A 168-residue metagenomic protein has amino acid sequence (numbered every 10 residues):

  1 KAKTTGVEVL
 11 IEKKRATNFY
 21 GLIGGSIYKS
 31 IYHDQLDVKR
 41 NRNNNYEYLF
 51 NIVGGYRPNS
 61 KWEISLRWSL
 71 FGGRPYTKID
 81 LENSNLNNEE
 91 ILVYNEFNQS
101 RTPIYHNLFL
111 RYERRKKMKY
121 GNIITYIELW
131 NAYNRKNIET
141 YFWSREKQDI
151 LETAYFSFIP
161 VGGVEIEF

Functional and structural regions predicted by a protein language model:
K1-G73, K78: Gram-negative outer-membrane beta-barrel transporters
K1-K3, R42-Y46, N98-Y105, A154-F158: Short sequence motifs at beta-strands and strand-loop junctions characteristic of Gram-negative outer-membrane
G6-V9, I52, K61-S69, V93-F97 (+3 more regions): Noncatalytic linker/hinge segments flanking ATPase motor cores
E8, D34-N41, N95-Q99, K147-E152: Extracellular loop and loop/strand-boundary signature of outer-membrane beta-barrel proteins
S26-Q35, N85-Y94, E139-S144: Flexible, solvent-exposed coil segments and beta strand-coil junctions, predominantly the extracellular/periplasmic
R40, L92-N95, E128-N131: Intrinsic disorder/low-complexity signature
L70-N88, P103-N107, Y112-F168: C-terminal beta-signal and adjacent terminal beta-strands/loops of Gram-negative outer-membrane beta-barrel proteins
